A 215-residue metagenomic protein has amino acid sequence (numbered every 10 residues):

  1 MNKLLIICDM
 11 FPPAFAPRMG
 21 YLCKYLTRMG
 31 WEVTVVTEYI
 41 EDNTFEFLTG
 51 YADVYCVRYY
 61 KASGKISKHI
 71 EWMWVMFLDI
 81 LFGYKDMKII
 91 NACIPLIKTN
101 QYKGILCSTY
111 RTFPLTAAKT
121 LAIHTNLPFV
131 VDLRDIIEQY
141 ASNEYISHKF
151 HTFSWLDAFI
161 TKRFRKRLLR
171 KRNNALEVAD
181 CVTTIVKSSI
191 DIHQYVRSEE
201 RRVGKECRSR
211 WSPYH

Functional and structural regions predicted by a protein language model:
M1-Y59, C181-T183, K187-I190, R202: N-terminal subdomain of nucleotide-sugar transferases
L4, G104, K119-H148: Active-site proximal beta-strand in glycosyltransferases
D9, Y110, L133-I136, R202: Histidine-centered beta-alpha loop that forms part of the nucleotide-sugar donor binding/catalytic region in diverse
M19-L22, A117-L121, Y195-V196: A short acidic, amphipathic alpha-helical/loop segment
V35-I97: A conserved catalytic-core segment of Leloir-type glycosyltransferases
M87, F113-T116, T120-H124, I137-Q139 (+1 more regions): Membrane-proximal helix-turn-helix segments that form the acceptor-binding/catalytic region of lipid-linked
A92-P114, L127-V130, R134: Short N-terminal targeting/anchoring amphipathic segment
E200, G204-H215: Positively charged, low-complexity/disordered segments
